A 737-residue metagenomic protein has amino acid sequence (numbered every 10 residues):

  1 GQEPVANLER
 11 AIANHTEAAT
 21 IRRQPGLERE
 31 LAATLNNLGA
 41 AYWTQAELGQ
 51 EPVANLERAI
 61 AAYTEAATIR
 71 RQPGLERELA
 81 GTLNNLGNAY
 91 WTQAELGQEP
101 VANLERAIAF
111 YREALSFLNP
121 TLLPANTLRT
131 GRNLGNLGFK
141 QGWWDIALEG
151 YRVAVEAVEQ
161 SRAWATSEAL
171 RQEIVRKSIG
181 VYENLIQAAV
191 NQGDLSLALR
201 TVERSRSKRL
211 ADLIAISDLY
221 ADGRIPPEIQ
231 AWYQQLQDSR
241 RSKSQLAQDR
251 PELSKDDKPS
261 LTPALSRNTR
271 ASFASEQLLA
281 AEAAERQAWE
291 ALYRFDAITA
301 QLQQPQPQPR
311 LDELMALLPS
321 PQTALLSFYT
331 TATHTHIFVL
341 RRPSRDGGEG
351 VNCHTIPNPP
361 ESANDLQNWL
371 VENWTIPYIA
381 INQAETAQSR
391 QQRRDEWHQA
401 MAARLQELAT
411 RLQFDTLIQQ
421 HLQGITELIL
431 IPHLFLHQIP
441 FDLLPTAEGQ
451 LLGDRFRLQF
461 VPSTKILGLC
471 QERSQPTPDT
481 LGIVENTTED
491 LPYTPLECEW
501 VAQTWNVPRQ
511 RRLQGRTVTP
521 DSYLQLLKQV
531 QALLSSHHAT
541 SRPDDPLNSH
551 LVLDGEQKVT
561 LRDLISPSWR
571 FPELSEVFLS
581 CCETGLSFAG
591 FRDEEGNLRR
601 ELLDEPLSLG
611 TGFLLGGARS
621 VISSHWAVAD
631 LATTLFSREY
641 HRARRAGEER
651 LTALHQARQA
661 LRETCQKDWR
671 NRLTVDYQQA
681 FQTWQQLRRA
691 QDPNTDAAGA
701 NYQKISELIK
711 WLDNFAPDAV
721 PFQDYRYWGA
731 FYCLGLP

Functional and structural regions predicted by a protein language model:
H15, R22, Y63, R70-R71 (+4 more regions): Eukaryotic all-alpha helical interaction scaffolds
R29-T44, R77-T92, A125-N136, E173-G180 (+1 more regions): Conserved alpha-helical positions within TPR/SEL1-like repeat arrays
R112, A125, W143-Q450, R473-G482 (+3 more regions): Amphipathic alpha-helical protein-protein interaction segments
F139, S260, G424, T633-P737: An often Trp-containing, charged/polar helix-loop segment at the C-terminal end of enzyme catalytic cores
P263, P307, E349-H354, P359 (+6 more regions): Catalytic-core domains of enzymes
F460-D479, T487-P492, A532-A646, T652: Catalytic cores of nucleophile-dependent amide-cleaving enzymes
